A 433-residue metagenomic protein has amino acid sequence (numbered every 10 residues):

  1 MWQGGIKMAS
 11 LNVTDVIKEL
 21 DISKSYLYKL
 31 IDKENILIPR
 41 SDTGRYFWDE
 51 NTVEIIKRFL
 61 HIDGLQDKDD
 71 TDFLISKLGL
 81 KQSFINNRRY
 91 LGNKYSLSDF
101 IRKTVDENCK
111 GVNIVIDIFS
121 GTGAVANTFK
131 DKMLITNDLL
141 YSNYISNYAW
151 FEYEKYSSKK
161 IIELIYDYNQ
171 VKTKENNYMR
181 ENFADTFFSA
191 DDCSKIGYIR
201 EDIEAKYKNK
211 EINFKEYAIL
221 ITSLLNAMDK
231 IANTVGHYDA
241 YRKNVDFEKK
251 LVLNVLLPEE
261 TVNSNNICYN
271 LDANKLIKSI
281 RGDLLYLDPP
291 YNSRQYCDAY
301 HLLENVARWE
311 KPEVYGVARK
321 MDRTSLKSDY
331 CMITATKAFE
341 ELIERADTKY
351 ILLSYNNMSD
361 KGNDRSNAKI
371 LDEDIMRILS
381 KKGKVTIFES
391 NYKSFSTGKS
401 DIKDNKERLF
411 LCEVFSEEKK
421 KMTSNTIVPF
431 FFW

Functional and structural regions predicted by a protein language model:
W2-Y26: Polyanion-binding surface elements
D21-R45: Major-groove DNA-recognition helix of helix-turn-helix-type DNA-binding domains
T52-I75: A short, Lys/Arg-enriched interface patch at domain edges and termini
D72-C109: S-adenosyl-L-methionine
N113-I118: Conserved class I S-adenosyl-L-methionine
M133-I135, L139-E260, C297-M332, K337: Class I S-adenosyl-L-methionine-dependent methyltransferase module
D329-K382: Conserved Class I SAM-dependent methyltransferase catalytic core
D372-M376, K382-K420, I427: Class I S-adenosyl-L-methionine
